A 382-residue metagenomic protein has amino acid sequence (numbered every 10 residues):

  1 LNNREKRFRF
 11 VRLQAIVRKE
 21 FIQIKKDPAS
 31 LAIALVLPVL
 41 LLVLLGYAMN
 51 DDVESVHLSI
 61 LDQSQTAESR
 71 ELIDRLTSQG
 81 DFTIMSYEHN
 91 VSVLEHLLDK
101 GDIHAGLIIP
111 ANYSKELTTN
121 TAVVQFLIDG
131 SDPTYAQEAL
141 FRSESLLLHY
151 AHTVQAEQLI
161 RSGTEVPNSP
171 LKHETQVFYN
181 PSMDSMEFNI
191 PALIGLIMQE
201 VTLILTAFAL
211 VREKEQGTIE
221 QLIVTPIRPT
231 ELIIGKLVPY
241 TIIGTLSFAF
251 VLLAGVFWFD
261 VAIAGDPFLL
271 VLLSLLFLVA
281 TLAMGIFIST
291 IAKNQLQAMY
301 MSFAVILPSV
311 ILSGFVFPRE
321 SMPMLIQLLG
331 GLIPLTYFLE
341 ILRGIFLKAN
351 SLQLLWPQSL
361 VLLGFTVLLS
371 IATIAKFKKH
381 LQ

Functional and structural regions predicted by a protein language model:
L1-M186, L354: Extracytoplasmic/periplasmic domains immediately adjacent to an N-terminal transmembrane anchor in multi-pass membrane
I24, G101, L203-I227, L237 (+1 more regions): Transmembrane helix boundary and interhelical loop/hinge segments in multi-pass membrane proteins
L37, L41, L148, Q199 (+9 more regions): Alpha-helical transmembrane segments of multipass membrane proteins
L44-V53, K293-L335: Transmembrane helix segments
M85, N180-M183, A262, G314-L369: Membrane-interfacial helix-loop-helix junctions in multi-pass membrane proteins
I190-T206: Long, hydrophobic alpha-helical segments
A209, F287, F346, V361-Q382: Junction motif at the cytosolic side of a transmembrane helix
P229-S302, L307, Q353-S359, S370-I371: Alpha-helical transmembrane segments and their short interhelical loops
